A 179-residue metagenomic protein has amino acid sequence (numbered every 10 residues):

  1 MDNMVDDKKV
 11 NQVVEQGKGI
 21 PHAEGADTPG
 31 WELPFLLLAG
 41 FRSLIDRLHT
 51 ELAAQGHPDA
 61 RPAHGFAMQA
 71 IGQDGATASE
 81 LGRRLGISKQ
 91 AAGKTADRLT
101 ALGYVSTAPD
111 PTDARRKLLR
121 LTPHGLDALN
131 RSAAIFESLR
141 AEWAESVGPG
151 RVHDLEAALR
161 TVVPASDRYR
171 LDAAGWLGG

Functional and structural regions predicted by a protein language model:
M1-D59: N-terminal leader segment of winged-helix/HTH proteins
N3, I20, D97-R160: Charged, amphipathic alpha-helical coiled-coil/dimerization segments
P29, L33, P62-H64, H124 (+1 more regions): N-terminal positioning helix adjacent to the helix-turn-helix/winged-helix DNA-binding module
W31-P34, L38, R42, G72 (+3 more regions): Short amphipathic alpha-helical segments with heptad-repeat character
A39, G65-A70, G93-K94: Base-recognition residues in the alpha-helical recognition helix of bacterial helix-turn-helix
D46-S88, L102, L171-W176: N-terminal helix-turn-helix DNA-binding core of bacterial DNA-binding proteins
A78-S79, Q90, D97, K117: Residues within helix-turn-helix
H153-G179: Exposed, interaction-prone assembly regions rather than primary DNA-binding/catalytic cores
